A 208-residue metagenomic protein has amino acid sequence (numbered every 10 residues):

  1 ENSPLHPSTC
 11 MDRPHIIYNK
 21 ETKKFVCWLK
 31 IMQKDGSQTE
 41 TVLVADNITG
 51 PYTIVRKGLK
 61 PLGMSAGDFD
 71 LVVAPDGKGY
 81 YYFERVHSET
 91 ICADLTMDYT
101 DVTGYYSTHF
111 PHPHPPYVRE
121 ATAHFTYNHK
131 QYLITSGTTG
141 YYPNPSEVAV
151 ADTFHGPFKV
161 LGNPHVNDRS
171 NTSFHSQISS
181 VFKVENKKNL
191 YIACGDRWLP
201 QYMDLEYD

Functional and structural regions predicted by a protein language model:
E1-D208: Carbohydrate-active catalytic/glycan-binding domains of CAZyme proteins, especially the secreted or lumenal ectodomains
